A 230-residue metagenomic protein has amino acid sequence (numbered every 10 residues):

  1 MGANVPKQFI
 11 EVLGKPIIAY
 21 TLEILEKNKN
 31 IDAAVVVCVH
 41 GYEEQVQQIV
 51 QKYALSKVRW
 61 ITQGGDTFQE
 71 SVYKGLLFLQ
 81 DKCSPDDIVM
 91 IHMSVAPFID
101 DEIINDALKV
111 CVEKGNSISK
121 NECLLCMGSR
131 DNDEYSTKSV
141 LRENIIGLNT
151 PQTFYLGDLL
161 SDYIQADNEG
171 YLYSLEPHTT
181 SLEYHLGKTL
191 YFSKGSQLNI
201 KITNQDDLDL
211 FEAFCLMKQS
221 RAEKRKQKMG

Functional and structural regions predicted by a protein language model:
M1-E43: N-terminal glycine-rich phosphate-binding loop and ensuing alpha1 helix
E11, F98, S139, T153 (+1 more regions): Short aromatic/basic micro-patch
A19, Q69-Y73, P177: Glycine-rich phosphate-binding loop at the start of an alpha helix
L22-E26, V50, L79: Hydrophobic C-terminal alpha-helix "anchor/cap" residues
N28-N30, Q51-K57, K82-C83: Short helix-capping segments at alpha-helix termini
E44-I49: Acidic helix N-cap motif at the loop->helix transition within catalytic regions of sugar-transfer enzymes
W60, D66-R130, Y135, N149: Conserved beta-loop-beta/alpha segment of the NTase-like Rossmann-fold superfamily that binds/positions NTPs
I146-G230: Conserved alpha/beta core of the MobA/IspD/sugar-nucleotide pyrophosphorylase nucleotidyltransferase superfamily
